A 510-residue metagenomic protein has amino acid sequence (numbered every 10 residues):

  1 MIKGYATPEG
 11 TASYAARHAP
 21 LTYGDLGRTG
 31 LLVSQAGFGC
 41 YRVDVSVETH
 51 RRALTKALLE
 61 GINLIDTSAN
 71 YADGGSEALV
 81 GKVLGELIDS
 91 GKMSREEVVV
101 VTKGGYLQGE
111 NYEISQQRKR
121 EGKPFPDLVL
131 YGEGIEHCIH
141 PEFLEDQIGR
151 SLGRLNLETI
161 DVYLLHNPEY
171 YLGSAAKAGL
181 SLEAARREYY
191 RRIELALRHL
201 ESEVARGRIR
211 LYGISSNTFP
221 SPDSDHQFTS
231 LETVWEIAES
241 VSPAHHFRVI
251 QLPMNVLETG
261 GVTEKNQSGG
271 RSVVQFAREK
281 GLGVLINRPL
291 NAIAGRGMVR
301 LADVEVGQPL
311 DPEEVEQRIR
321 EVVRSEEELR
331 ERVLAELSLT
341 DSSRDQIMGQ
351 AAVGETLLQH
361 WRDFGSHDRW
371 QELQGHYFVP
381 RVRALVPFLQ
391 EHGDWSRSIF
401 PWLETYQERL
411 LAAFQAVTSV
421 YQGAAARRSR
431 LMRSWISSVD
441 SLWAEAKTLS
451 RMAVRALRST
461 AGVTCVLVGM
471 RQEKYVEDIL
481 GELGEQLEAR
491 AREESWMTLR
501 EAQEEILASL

Functional and structural regions predicted by a protein language model:
M1-R120, P126-L130, E142-E145, E158 (+8 more regions): N-terminal binding-site loop/beta-alpha segment at the start of enzyme catalytic domains that lines or forms
K3-P20, G149, P168-L510: Beta/alpha (TIM)-barrel catalytic core signal, keyed to glycine-rich beta->alpha loops juxtaposed to Asp/Glu that bind
A36-F38, V100, S151, I160 (+2 more regions): Structural signal for hydrophobic
E110-I135, Y171-A184, V306: Surface-exposed, active-site-proximal loop segments in enzymatic domains
E136-T159: An active-site-proximal structural segment forming one wall of the substrate-binding cleft that immediately precedes
